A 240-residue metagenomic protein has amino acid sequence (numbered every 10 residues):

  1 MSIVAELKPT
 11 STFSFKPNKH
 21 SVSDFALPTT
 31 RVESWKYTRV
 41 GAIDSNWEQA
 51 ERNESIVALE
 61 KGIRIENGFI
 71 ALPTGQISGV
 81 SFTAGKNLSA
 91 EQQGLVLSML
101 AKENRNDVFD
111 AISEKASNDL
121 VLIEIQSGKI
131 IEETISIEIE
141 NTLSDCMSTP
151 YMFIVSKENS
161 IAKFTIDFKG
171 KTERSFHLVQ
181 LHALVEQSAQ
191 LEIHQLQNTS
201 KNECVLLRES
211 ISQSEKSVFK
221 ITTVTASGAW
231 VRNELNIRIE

Functional and structural regions predicted by a protein language model:
M1-T149, S156-E158: N-terminal leader/transition segments
E91-E240: Conserved beta-strand/loop scaffold segments within soluble protein domains that form the structured core and edges
